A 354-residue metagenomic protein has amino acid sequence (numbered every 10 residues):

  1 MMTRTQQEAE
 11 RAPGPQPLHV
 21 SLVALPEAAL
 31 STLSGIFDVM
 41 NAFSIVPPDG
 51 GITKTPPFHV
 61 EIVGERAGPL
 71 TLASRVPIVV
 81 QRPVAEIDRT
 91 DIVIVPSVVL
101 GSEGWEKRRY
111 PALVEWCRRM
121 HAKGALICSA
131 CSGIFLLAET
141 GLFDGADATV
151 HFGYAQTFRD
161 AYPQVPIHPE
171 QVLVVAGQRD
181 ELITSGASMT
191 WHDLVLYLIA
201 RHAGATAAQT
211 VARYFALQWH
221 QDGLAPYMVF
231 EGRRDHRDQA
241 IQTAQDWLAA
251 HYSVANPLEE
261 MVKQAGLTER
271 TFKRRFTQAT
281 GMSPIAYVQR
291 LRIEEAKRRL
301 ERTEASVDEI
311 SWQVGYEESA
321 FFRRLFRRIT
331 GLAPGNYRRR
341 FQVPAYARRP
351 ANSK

Functional and structural regions predicted by a protein language model:
T3-D88: N-terminal beta1-alpha1 cap of cysteine-dependent amidohydrolase-like domains
H59-I127: Flexible gly/pro-rich beta->alpha loop and the following alpha-helix that scaffold active-site loops
L113-G153: Catalytic nucleophile loop
D144-V174, T210: A conserved active-site-flanking secondary-structure segment within enzyme catalytic domains
V172, A176-S185, H202-D246, A250 (+3 more regions): Short, Lys/Arg-enriched, Trp-marked, Pro/Gly-tolerant hinge/linker segments that flank
A200-G204, A240-P257, F276, T280 (+3 more regions): Basic, amphipathic alpha-helical hairpins
A249-A250, A255-L291, S311-N336: Basic/polar phosphate-binding segments, predominantly the helix-turn-helix DNA-binding elements of transcriptional
R302, S306, Q313, A320-K354: …primarily DNA-binding HTH/wHTH and HhH modules…
